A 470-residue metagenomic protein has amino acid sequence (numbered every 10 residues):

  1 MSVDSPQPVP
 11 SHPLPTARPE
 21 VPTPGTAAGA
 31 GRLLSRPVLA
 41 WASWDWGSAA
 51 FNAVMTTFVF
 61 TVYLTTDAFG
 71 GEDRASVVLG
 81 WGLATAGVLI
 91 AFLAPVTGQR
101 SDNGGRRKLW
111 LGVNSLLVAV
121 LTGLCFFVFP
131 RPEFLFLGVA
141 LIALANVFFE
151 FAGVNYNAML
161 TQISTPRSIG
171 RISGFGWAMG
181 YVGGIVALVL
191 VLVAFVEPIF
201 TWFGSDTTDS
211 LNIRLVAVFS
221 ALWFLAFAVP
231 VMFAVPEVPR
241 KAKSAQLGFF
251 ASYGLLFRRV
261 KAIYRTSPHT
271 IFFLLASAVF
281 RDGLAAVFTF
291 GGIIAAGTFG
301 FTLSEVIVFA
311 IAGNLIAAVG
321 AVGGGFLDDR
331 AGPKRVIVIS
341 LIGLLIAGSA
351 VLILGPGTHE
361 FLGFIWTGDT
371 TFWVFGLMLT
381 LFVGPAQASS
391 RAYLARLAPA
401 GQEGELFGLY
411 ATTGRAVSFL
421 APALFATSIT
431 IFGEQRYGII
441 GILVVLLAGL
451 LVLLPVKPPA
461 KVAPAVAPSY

Functional and structural regions predicted by a protein language model:
V21-L39, P236-L275, Y470: Juxtamembrane intracellular "pre-TM" segments in multi-pass secondary transporters
A53-S76, T289-F309: Short amphipathic helix-loop junctions that connect adjacent transmembrane helices in Major Facilitator Superfamily/SLC
E72-A75, F195-L222, W366-T367, T427-L446: A membrane-interface helix-boundary motif in multi-pass transporters
F92-R106, V319-P333, I429: Helix-to-loop junctions at the C-terminal end of transmembrane segments in multipass secondary transporters
S101-L117, D329-L344: Cytoplasmic membrane-interface "Motif A"-like loop-to-helix N-cap segments of 12-TM Major Facilitator Superfamily
S115-P132, I342-I365: C-terminal ends and interior cores of transmembrane alpha-helices in multi-pass membrane transporters/permeases
L121, E133-A152, V279, L362-P385: Hydrophobic core of transmembrane alpha-helices in multi-pass small-molecule transporters, especially MFS/SLC-type
F126, W223-A234, L354, I439-Y470: Multi-pass alpha-helical transporter architecture, strongest for 12-TM Major Facilitator/SLC carriers used
